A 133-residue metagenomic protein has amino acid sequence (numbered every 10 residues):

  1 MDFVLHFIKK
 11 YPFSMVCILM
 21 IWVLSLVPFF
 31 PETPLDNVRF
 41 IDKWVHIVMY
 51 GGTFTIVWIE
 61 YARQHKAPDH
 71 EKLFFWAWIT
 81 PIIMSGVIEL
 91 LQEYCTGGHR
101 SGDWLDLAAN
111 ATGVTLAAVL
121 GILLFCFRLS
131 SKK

Functional and structural regions predicted by a protein language model:
M1-L105, A111-K133: Bulky hydrophobic segments
